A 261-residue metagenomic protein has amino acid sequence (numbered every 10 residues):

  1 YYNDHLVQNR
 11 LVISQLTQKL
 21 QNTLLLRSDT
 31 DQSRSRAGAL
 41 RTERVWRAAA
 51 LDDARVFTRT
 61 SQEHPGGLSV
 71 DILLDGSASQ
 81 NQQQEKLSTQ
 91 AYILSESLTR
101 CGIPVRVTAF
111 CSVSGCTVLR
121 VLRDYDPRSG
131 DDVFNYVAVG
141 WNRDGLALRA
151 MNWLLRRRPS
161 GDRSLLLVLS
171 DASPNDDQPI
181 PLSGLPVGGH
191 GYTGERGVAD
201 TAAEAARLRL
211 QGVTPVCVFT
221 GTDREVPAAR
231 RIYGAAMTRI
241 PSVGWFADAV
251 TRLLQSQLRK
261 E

Functional and structural regions predicted by a protein language model:
Y1-G67: Acidic/polar low-complexity segments with low predicted structural confidence
Q62-R123, L166-L169, V216-G221: Von Willebrand factor
Q83-L87, V139-L148, G197, F246: Phosphate/oxyanion-binding active-site loops and adjacent basic polyanion-contact surfaces
E96-P104, R157-G161, Q211: Secondary-structure transition/capping motifs at alpha-helix termini and the adjoining loop/turn into the next element
V118-N135, L185-G197, G234-W245: Acidic, Ser/Thr-rich peripheral helices and adjacent loops at domain boundaries
V118-S164, P174, D200, R207-R209: Von Willebrand factor
S173-A229: VWA/integrin I-like adhesion module and closely mimicked acidic/polar interface patches used
I232-E261: C-terminal helix of von Willebrand factor
